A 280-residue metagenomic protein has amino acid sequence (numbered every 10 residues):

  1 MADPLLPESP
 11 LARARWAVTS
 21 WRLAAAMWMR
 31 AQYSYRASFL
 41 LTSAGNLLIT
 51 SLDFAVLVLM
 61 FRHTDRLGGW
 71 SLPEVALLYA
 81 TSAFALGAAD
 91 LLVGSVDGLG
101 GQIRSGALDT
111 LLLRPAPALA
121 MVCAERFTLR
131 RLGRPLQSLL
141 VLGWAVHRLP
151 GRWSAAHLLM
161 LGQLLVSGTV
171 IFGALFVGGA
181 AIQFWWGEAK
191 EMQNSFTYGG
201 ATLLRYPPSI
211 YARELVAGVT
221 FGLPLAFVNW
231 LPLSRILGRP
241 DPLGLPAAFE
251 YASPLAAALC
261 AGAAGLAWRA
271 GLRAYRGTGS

Functional and structural regions predicted by a protein language model:
A2-S280: Hydrophobic transmembrane alpha-helices and immediately adjacent juxtamembrane helices of multi-pass inner-membrane
